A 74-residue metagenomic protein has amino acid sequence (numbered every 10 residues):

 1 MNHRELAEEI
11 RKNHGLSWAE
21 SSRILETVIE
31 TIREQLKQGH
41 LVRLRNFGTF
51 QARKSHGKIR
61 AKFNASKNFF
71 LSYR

Functional and structural regions predicted by a protein language model:
M1-R74: Strongly charged
